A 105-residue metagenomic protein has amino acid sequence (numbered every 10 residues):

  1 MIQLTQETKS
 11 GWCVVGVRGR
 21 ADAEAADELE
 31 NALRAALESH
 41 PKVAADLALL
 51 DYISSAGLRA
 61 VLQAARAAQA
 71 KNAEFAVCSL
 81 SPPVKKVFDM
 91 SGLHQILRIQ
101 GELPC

Functional and structural regions predicted by a protein language model:
M1-Y52, Q63-C105: STAS-like cytosolic regulatory interaction modules
